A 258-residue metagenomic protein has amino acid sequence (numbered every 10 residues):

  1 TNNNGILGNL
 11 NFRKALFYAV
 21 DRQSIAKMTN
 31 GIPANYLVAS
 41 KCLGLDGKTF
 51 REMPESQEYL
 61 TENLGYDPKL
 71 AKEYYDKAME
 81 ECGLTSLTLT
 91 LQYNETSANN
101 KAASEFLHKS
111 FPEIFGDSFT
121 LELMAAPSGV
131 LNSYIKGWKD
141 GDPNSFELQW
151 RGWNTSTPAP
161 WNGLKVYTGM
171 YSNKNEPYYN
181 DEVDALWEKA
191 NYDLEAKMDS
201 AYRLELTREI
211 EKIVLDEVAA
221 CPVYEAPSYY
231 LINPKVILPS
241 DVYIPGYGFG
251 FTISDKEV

Functional and structural regions predicted by a protein language model:
T1-N3, M28: Extracellular/periplasmic solute-recognition and catalytic clefts
L7: Conserved binding/catalytic microenvironments
N11-K14, Y18, R22, A26-T29 (+4 more regions): Extracytoplasmic/peripheral linker and loop segments enriched in polar/acidic and small residues with frequent Thr/Pro
R22-I25, I32-P33, C42-L45, E95-N99 (+2 more regions): Solvent-exposed loop/turn segments at secondary-structure junctions within structured extracellular/periplasmic domains
T29-I32, V38-K41, S86-T90, Y224-P227: Short coil/turn segments at secondary-structure boundaries
I32-K77, E95-K101, M198: Structural transition elements
E62-T155, S228: Ligand/substrate-recognition segments at binding pockets and active sites
I232-V258: Long beta-strand-rich cores associated with HINT superfamily self-processing modules
